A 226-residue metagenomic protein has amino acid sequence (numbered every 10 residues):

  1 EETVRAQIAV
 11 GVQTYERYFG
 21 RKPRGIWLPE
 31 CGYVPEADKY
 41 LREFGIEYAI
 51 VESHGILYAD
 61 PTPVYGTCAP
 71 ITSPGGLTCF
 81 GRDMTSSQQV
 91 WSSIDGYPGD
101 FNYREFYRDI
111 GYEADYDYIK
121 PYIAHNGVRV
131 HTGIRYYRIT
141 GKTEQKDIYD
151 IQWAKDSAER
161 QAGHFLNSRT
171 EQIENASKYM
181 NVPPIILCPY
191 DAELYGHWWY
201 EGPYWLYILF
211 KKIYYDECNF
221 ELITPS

Functional and structural regions predicted by a protein language model:
E1-V4, Y58-P183: Active-site cores of enzymes that catalyze phosphoryl transfer or operate on phosphate-rich substrates
E2-Q13, R17, R21, R42-M84 (+1 more regions): Acidic, His- and aromatic-enriched active-site or binding-groove loops in soluble protein domains that engage sugars
R5-L28, G75, S168-P189: CE4/NodB-like, metal-dependent polysaccharide N-deacetylase domain that modifies extracellular/periplasmic N-acetylated
Q7, W199-S226: Extended hydrophobic/aromatic segments used for targeting, binding, or gating
G25-V34, H54, P225-S226: Short, solvent-exposed turn/loop segments enriched in Gly/Ser/Thr/Pro and often Arg
P29-R42, A59-V64, W91-S92, G196-Y204: A short acidic (Asp/Glu
Y33, G55, M84-S87, A192-Y195: Short, glycine-/Ser/Thr-/acidic-enriched flexible segments
